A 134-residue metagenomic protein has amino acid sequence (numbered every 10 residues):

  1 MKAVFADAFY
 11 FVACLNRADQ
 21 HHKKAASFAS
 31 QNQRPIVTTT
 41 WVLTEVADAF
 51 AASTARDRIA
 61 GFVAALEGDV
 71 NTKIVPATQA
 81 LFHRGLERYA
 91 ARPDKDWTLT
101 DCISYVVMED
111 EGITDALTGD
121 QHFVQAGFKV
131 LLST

Functional and structural regions predicted by a protein language model:
M1, Y105-V106, D110-T134: Acidic, PIN/NYN-like endoribonuclease modules and their adjacent C-terminal/linker elements
M1-T38, A51-A64, T134: Short, well-structured N-terminal submotif of metal-dependent ribonuclease cores
D7, D101, D120: Acidic active-site catalytic centers that drive phospho-/nucleotidyl reactions and related ester hydrolyses
L66-T78, R92-D94, F123-T134: Short acidic, glycine/proline-enriched helix-loop-strand junctions
K73-T114: Active-site neighborhoods of divalent-metal-dependent phosphate/nucleic-acid chemistry enzymes
